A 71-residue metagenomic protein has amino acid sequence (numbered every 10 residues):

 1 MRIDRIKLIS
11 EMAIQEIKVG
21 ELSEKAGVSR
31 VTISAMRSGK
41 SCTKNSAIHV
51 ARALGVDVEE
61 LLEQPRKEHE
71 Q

Functional and structural regions predicted by a protein language model:
M1-R2, E24, R30: Short, Lys/Arg-enriched anionic-surface-contact patches
M1-R2, S10-E11, Q15, A35 (+3 more regions): Short, charged recognition helix plus adjacent turn of helix-turn-helix-like nucleic-acid-binding domains
R5-K25: Short basic helix-loop element that most often maps to the first helix and adjoining turn of HTH DNA-binding modules
G27-S41: Recognition helix of helix-turn-helix/homeodomain-like DNA-binding domains that insert into the DNA major groove
